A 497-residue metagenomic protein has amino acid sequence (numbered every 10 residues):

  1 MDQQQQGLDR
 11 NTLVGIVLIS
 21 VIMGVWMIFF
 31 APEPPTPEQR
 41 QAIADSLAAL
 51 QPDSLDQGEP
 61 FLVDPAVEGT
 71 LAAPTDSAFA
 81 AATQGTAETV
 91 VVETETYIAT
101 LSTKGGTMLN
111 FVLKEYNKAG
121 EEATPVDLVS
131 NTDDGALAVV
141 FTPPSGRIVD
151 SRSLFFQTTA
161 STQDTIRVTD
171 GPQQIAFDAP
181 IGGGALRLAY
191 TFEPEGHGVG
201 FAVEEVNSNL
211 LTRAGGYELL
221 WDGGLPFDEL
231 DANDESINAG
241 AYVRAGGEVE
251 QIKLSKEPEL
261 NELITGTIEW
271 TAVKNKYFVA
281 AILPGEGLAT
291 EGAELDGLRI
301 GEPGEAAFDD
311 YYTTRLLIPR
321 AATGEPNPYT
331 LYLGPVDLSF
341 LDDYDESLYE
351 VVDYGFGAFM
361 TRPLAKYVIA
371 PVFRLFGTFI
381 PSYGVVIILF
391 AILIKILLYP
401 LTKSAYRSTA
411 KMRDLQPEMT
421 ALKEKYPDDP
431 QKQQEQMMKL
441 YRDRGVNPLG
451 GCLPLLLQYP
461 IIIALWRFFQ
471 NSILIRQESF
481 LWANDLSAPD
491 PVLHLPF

Functional and structural regions predicted by a protein language model:
M1-D56, L101, F201-E204, L219-N238 (+4 more regions): Helix-loop-helix
S46, S54, S77, D164-T165 (+1 more regions): Coil residues (strongly favoring Ser/Thr
S46-A49, S54, F61, T70 (+2 more regions): Acidic/proline-rich low-complexity IDRs
S54-T89: Short, Gly/Pro- and small/polar-rich lid/capping loops
A82-Q84, T89-V352: Soluble non-transmembrane domains of integral membrane proteins
